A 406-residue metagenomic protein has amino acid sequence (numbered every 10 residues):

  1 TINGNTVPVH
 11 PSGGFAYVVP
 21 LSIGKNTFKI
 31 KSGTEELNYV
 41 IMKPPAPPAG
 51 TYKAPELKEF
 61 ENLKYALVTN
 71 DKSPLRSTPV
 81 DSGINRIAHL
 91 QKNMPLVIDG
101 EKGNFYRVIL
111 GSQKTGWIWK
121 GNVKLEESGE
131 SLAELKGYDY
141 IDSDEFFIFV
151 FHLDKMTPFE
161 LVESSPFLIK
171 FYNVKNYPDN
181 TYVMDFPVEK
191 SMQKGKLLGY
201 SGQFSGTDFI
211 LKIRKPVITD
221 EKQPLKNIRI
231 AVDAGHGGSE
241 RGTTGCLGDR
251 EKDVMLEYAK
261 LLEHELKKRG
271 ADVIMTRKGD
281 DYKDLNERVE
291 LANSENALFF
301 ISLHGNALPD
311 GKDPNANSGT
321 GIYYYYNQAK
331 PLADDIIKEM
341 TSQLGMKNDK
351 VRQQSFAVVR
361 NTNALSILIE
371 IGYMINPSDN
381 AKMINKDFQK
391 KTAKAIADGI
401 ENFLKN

Functional and structural regions predicted by a protein language model:
N5-I230, H264, K268, G305: Short linear recognition/processing motifs and adjacent strand/loop elements at protein termini and domain edges
V80-G83, E240-D253, T276-Y282, G319-N327 (+2 more regions): Second-shell loop/turn segments in exported
K124, H236-E240, G279-K283, G305-D310 (+5 more regions): Solvent-exposed loop/turn segments at secondary-structure junctions within structured extracellular/periplasmic domains
R214-L291, E295-F299, P309-K312, A316-S318: Active-site histidine-acidic residue metal-binding/catalytic motifs, centered on HxH/HExxH-like signatures
E251-V254, Y258, L262, L285-R288 (+6 more regions): Stable alpha-helical elements in mature extracytoplasmic
K260-A271, N293-A297, Q328, I337-M346 (+3 more regions): Sec-exported extracytoplasmic/periplasmic mature domains
E295, F299-S302, A307-P309, G321-Y324 (+1 more regions): Active-site-adjacent mobile loop/cap segments within catalytic or ligand-binding domains
